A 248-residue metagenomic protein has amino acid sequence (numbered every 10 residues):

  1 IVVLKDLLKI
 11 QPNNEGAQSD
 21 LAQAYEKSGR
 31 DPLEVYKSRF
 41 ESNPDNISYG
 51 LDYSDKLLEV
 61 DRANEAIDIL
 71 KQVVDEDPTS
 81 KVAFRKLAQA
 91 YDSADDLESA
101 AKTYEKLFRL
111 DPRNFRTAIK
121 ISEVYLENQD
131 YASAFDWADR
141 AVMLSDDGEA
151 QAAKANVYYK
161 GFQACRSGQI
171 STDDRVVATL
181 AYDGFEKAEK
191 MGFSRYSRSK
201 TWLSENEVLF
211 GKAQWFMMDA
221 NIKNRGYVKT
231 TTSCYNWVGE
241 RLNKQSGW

Functional and structural regions predicted by a protein language model:
I1-N13, A22, F135-D146, Y159-K160 (+2 more regions): TPR/TPR-like (Sel1-like) alpha-helical repeat modules
D6, D20-L21, D52, K86 (+2 more regions): Canonical tetratricopeptide repeat
D6-L7, S38-R39, Q72-V73, K106-L107 (+2 more regions): Canonical positions in the second alpha-helix
A17, Y49, A83, T117 (+2 more regions): TPR alpha-solenoid repeat register
S38-S42, K187-W248: Terminal, low-structured helical/coil segments at or just beyond the last alpha-helical repeat
